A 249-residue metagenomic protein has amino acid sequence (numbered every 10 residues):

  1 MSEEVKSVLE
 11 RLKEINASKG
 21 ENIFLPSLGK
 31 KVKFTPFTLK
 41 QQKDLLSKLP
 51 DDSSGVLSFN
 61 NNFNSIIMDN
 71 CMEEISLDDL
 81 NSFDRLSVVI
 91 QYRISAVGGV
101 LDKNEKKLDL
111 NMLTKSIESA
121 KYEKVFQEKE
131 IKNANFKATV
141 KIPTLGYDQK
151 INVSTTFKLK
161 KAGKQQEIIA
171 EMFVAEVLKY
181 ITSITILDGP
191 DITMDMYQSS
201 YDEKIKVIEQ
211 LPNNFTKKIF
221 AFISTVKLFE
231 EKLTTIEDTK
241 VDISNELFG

Functional and structural regions predicted by a protein language model:
M1-G249: Short, surface-exposed, charged amphipathic helix/loop patches that serve as local interaction elements
